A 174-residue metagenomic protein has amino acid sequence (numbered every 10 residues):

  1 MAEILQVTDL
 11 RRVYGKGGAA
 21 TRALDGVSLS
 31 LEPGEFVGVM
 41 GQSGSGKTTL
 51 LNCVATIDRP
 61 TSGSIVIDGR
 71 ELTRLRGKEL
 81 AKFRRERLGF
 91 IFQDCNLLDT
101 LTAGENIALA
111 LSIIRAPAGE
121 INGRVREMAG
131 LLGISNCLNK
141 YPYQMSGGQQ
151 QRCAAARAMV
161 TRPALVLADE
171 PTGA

Functional and structural regions predicted by a protein language model:
A2-A174: ABC family nucleotide-binding domain
